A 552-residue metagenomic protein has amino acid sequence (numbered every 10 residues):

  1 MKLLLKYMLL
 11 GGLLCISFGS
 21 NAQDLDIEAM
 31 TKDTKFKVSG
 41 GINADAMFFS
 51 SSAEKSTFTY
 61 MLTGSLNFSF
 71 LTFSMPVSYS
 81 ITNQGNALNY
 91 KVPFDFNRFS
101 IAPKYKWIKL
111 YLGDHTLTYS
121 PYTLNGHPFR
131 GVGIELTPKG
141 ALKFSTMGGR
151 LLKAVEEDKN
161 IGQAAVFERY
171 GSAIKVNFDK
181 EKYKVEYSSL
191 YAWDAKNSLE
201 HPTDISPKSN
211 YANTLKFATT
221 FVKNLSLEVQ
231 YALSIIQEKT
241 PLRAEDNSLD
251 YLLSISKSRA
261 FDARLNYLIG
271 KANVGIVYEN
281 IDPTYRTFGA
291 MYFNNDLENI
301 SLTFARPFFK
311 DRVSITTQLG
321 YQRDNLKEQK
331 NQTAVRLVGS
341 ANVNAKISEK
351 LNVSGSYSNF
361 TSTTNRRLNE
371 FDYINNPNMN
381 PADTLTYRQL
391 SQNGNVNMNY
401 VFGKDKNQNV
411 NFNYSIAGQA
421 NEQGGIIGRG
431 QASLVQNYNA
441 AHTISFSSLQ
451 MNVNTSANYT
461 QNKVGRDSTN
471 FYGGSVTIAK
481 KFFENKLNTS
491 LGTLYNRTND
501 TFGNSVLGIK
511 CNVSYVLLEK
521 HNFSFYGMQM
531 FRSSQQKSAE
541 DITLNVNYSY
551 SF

Functional and structural regions predicted by a protein language model:
K2-L10: Sec-dependent signal peptide recognition, specifically the positively charged N-region followed immediately by
D24-S52, S56-F58, F68-V77, P103-L112 (+4 more regions): Transmembrane beta-strand segments of Gram-negative outer membrane beta-barrel proteins
T57-T63, F94, I174-V176, Y191 (+2 more regions): Exposed, low-structure sequence patches enriched in small/polar residues
S80-L151, Y267, N273-V274, N280-P283: Outer membrane beta-barrel
P138, G148-P202, P207-S209: Hydrophobic, small-residue-rich alpha-helical packing segments that form membrane-like cores
